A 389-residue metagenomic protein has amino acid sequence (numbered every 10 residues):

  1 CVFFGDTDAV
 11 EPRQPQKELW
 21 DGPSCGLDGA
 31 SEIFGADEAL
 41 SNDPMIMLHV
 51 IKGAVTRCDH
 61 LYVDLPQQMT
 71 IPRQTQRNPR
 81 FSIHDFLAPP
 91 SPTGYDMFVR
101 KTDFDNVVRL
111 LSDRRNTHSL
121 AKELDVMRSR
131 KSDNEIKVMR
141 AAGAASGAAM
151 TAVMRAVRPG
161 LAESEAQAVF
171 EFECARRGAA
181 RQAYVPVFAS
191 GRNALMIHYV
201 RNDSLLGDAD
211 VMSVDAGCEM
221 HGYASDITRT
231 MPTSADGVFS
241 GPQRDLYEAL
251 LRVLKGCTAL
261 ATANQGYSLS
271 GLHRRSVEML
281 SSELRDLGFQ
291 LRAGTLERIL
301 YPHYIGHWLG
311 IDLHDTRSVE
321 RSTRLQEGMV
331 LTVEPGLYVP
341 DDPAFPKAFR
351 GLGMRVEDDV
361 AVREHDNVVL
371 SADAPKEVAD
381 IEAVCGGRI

Functional and structural regions predicted by a protein language model:
C1-I389: Active-site neighborhoods and metal-handling regions in enzymes and metal-associated proteins
